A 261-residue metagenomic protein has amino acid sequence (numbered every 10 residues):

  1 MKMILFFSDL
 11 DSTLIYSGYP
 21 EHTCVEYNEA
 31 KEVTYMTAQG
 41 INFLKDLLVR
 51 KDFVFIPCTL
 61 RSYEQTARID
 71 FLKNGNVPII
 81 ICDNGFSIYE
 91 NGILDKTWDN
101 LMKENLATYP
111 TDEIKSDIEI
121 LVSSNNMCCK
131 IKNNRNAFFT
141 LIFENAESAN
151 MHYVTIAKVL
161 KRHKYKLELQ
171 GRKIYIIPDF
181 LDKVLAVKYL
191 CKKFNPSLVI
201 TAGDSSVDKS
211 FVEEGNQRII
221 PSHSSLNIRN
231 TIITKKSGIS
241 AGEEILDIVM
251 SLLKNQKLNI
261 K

Functional and structural regions predicted by a protein language model:
K2-F6, L10-P57, T66-A67: Active-site neighborhood of HAD-like aspartate-dependent phosphohydrolases
F7-P20, D83-G85, N91, N134 (+2 more regions): Short loop/turn segments at strand-loop or loop-helix junctions that form parts of catalytic or ligand-binding pockets
S17-G18, T66-I69, N91-G92, S210-F211 (+1 more regions): Short glycine-/acidic-enriched loop or helix-start segments at secondary-structure transitions that form or flank
H22-E26, K73-G75, R218: Glycine-rich, phosphate-binding/catalytic loops in enzymes
M36-S123: Active-site phosphate-binding/coordination module
E119-E214: Conserved acidic, metal-coordinating active-site core of Asp-based, Mg2+-dependent phosphoryl-transfer enzymes
I177, V184-K261: Mg2+-dependent phosphoryl-transfer enzymes with acidic/Ser/Thr/Gly-rich catalytic loops
